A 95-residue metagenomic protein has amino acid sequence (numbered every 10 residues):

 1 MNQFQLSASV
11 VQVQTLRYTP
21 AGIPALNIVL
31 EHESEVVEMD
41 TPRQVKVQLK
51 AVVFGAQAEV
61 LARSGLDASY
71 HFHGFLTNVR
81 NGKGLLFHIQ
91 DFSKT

Functional and structural regions predicted by a protein language model:
M1-T95: Single-stranded nucleic acid-binding surfaces, predominantly the OB-fold ssDNA-binding core
